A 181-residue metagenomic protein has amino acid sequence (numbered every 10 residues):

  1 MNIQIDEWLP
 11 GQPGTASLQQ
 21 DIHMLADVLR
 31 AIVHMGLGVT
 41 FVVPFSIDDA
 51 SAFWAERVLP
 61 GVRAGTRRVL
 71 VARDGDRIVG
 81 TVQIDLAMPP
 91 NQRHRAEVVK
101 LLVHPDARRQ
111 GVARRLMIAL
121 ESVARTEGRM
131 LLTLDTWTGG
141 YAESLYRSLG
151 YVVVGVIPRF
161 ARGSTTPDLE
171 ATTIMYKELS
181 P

Functional and structural regions predicted by a protein language model:
N2-Q4, W8-P13, A96, M130-E143 (+2 more regions): C-terminal "cap" of GNAT-fold acetyltransferases
I3-K100, H104, I118, V123 (+1 more regions): Acetyl-CoA-dependent GNAT
A50, L120, R125, A142 (+1 more regions): Short secondary-structure boundary/hinge segments and terminal tails
L59-R68, V112-A113, G128-Y141: Generic detector of contiguous secondary-structure segments
R77, N91, H104-I118, R125-E127 (+2 more regions): Conserved glycine-rich acetyl-CoA-binding loop
K100, A113-R114, G155: Alpha-helical hinge/cap motifs
